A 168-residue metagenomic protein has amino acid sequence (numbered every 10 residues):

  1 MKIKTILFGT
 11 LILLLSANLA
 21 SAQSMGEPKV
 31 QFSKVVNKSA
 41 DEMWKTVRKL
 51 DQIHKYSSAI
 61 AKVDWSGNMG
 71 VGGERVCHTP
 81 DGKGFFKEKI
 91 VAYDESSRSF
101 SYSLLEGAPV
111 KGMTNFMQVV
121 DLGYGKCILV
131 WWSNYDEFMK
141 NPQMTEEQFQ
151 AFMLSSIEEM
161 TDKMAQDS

Functional and structural regions predicted by a protein language model:
M1-F8: Bacterial N-terminal signal peptides that target proteins for export
S16-A17: N-terminal signal peptide c-region/cleavage motif recognized by signal peptidases
A20-G67, I128: Hydrophobic ligand-binding cavity/cleft-lining segments
A22, I128, S133-S168: A conserved amphipathic terminal alpha-helix motif
N37-D41, V47, V110, Q143-S155: Soluble non-cytosolic domains of exported or imported proteins
T46-Y56, Y93-S96, E159-K163, D167: Structured segments of extracytoplasmic/periplasmic soluble domains in secreted or envelope-associated proteins
S58-A59, G70-G73, S97-S103: Short Pro/Gly-enriched beta-strand edge/turn motifs at strand-loop
P80-K126, N134-D136, D167: Hydrophobic-ligand binding "helix-grip"
